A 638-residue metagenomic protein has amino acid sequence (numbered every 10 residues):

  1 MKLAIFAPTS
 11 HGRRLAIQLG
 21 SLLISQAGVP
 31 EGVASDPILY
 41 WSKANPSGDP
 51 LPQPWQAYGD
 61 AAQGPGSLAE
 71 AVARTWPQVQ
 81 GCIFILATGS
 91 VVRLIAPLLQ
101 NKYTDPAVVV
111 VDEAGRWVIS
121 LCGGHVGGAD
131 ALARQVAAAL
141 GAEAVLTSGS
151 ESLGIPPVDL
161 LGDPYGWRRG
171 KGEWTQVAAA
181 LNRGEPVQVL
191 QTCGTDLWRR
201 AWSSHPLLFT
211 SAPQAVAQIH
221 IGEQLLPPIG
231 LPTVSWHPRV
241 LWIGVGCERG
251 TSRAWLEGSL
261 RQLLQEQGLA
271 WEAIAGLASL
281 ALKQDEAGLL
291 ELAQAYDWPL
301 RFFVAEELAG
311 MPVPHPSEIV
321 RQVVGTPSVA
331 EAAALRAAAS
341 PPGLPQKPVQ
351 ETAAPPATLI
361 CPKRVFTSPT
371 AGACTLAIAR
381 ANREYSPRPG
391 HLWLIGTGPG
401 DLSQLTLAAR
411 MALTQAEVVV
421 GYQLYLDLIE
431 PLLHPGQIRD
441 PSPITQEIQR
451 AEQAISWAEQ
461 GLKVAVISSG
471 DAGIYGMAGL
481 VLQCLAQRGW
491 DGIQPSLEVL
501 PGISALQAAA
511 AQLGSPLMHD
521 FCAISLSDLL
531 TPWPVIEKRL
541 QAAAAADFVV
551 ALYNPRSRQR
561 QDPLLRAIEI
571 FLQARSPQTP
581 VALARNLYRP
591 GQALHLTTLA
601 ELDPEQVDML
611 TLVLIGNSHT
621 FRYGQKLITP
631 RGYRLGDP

Functional and structural regions predicted by a protein language model:
M1-G64, A69, R183, L190-V240 (+4 more regions): N-terminal, charge-rich interaction modules
A4-L15, S25-A87, V92-A96, L290-E291 (+7 more regions): Class I S-adenosyl-L-methionine
K102-P156, L280, L289-A330, L500-L506 (+1 more regions): Long, charge-dense
V136-W202, W533-P580: Conserved anion/nucleotide-ligand pocket segment
G194-P213, E318, L392, V464 (+1 more regions): A contiguous loop/helix-start segment that scaffolds small-molecule binding in enzyme catalytic cores
A215-W236, A333-E384, Q606-T620, K626: C-terminal edge-of-domain segments
L260-I274, Q404: Phosphate/pyrophosphate-binding loops at sites that engage ATP/ADP/AMP, CoA/4′-phosphopantetheine, polyphosphate
D401, G476-V549: Class I SAM-dependent methyltransferase SAM-binding "motif I" and its flanking Rossmann-like core
